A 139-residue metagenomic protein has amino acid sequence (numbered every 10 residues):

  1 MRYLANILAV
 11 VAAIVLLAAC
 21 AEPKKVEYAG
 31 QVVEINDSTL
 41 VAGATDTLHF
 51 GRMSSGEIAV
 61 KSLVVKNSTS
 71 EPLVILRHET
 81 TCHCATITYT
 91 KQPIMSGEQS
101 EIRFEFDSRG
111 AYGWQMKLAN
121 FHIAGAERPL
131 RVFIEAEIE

Functional and structural regions predicted by a protein language model:
L16-A19: C-terminal motif of bacterial Sec signal peptides marking the signal peptidase cleavage site
P23-K66, I138-E139: Beta-sheet-dominated interaction scaffolds and their linkers
L48, E98-F104: Short strand-edge motifs at loop-to-beta-strand transitions and within beta-strands of extracellular beta-rich domains
S55-S62, R109-L118: Short, solvent-exposed loop/turn segments enriched in Ser/Thr/Gly
K61-N67, I102-F104, K117-H122, I134: Buried hydrophobic-core signal for structured, non-transmembrane domains
S68-E71, G110, G125: Short, acidic/polar linear motifs in exposed loop/turn regions
S70-E98: Surface-exposed binding patches on compact interaction domains or structured appendages
Y112-I138: Terminal connector regions
